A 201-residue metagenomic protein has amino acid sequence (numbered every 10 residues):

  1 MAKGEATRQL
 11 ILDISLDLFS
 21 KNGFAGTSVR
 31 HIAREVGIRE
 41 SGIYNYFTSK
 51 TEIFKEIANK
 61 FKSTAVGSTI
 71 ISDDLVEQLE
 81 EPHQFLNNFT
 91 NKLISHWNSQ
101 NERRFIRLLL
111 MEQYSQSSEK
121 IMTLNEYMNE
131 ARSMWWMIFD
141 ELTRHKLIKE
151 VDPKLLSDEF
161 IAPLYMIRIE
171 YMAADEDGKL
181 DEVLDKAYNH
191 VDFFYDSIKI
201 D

Functional and structural regions predicted by a protein language model:
M1-A6, D201: N-terminal intrinsically disordered/low-complexity leader segments
L10, L18-E52, E56-K60: Helix-turn-helix
L12, K55, H83, N87 (+5 more regions): An amphipathic alpha-helix signature
F61, A65-T69, N101, S117 (+1 more regions): Short amphipathic alpha-helical interaction/hinge segments
V66, Q84, S99, R104 (+4 more regions): Amphipathic alpha-helical packing segments from all-alpha helical-bundle domains
I70-R103, P153-F160, A187: Hydrophobic alpha-helical connector segments
N91-N98, R107-S115, F194: Helix-loop "lid/cap" segments that line or gate small-molecule binding pockets
I121, N125, D140-D192: Hydrophobic/aromatic-rich alpha-helical bundle segments in the mid-to-C-terminal region
